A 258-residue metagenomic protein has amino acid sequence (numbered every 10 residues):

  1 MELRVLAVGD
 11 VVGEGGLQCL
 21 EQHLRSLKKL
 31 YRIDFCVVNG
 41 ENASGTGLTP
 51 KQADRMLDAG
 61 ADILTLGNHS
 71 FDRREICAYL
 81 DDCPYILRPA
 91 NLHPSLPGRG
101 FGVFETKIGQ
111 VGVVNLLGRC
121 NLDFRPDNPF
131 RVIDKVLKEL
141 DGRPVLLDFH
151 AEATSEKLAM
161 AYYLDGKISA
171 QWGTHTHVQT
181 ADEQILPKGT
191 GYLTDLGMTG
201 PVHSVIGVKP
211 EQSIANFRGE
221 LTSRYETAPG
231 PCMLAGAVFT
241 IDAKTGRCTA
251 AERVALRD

Functional and structural regions predicted by a protein language model:
M1-D258: Acidic, metal/ion-coordinating pockets
